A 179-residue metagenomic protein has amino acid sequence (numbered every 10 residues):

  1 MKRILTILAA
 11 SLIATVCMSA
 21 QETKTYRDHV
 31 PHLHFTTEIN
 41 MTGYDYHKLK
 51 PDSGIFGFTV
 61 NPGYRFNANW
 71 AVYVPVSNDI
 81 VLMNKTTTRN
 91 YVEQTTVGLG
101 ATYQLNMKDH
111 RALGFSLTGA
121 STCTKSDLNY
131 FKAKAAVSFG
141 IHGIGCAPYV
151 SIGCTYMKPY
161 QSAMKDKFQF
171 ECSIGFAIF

Functional and structural regions predicted by a protein language model:
M1-T25: Bacterial Sec-dependent N-terminal signal peptides
S11-L12, V16, R65, T102-Y103 (+1 more regions): Short stretches within intrinsically disordered, low-complexity N-terminal or propeptide regions
A14-C17, P31, E93, G145: N-terminal non-cleavable signal-anchor helices
A20-F66, A71-V72, E171-F179: Short glycine/proline- and aromatic-enriched beta-strand/turn motifs that initiate or cap beta-hairpins
H29-P31, D52, Y91-E93, M164-D166: Solvent-exposed loop and beta-edge segments used for protein-protein assembly and interaction
M41-G43, F56-P148: Gram-negative (and chloroplast) outer-membrane scaffold detector with strong preference for beta-barrel transmembrane
L49, T86, S162-M164: Outer-membrane beta-barrel and related beta-rich outer-membrane complex signature in Gram-negative bacteria
D127-I178: A generic hydrophobic-segment detector
